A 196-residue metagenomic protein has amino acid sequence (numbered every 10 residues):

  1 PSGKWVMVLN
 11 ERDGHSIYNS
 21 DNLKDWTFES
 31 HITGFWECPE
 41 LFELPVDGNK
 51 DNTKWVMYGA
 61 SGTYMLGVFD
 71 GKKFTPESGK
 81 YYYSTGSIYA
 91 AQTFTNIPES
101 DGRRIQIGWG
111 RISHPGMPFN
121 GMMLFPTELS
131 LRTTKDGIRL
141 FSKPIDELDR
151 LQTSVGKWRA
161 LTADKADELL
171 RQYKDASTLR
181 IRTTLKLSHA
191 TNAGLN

Functional and structural regions predicted by a protein language model:
P1-E11, H15-Y18, F28-H31, P39-F42 (+2 more regions): Hydrophobic core segments of beta-strands in well-ordered, beta-rich domains
I17-S20, V68: Conserved Ser/Thr-centered positions that define the repeating blades of beta-propeller domains
H31-G34, Y82-S84: Surface loop/turn motifs at the tips and blade-to-blade linkers of beta-strand repeat domains
E37-E40, Y89-Q92: Beta-propeller and closely related beta-sheet repeat lectin domains
F42-L44, N96: Structural WD40 beta-propeller signal
L44, W55-L66, D70-T75: Acidic, glycine-rich loop-and-beta core segments that form the ion-binding/anion-interacting portion of active sites
D70-G86, T95-N196: Beta-rich accessory regions
